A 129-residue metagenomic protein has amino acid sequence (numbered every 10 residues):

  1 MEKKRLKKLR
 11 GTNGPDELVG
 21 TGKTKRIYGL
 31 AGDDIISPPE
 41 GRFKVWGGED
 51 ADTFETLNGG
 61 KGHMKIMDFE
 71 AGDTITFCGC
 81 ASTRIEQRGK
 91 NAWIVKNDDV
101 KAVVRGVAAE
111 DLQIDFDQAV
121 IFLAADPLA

Functional and structural regions predicted by a protein language model:
M1-H63, T83, W93-I94, E110-A129: Glycine- and aspartate-rich repeat motifs characteristic of hemolysin/RTX-like Ca2+-binding segments in secreted
G72, G89-W93: A generic structural signal for beta-strand entry/edge sites
F77-C80: Short acidic, flexible loop segments centered on an aromatic residue
E86: Short beta-strand
K101-V103: Local beta-strand/beta-hairpin segments that build beta-sheet-rich folds
